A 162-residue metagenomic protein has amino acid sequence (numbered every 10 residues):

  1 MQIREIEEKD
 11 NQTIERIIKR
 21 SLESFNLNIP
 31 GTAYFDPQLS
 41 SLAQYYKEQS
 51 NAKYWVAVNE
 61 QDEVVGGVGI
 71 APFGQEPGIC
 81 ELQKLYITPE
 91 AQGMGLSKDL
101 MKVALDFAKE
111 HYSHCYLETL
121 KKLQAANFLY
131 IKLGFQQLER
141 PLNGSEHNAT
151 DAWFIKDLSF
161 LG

Functional and structural regions predicted by a protein language model:
M1-I3: Extreme N-terminal starter segment of soluble prokaryotic enzymes
E5-Q83, T88-P89, M101-V103, F107 (+2 more regions): Acetyl-CoA-dependent GNAT
F25, M94, E110-S113: Short coil/turn segments at alpha/beta junctions that flank glycine-rich nucleotide-binding fingerprints
E63, K84-K102, K121-F128, K132-L133: Conserved glycine-rich acetyl-CoA-binding loop
S113-Q124, I131-G162: C-terminal "cap" of GNAT-fold acetyltransferases
